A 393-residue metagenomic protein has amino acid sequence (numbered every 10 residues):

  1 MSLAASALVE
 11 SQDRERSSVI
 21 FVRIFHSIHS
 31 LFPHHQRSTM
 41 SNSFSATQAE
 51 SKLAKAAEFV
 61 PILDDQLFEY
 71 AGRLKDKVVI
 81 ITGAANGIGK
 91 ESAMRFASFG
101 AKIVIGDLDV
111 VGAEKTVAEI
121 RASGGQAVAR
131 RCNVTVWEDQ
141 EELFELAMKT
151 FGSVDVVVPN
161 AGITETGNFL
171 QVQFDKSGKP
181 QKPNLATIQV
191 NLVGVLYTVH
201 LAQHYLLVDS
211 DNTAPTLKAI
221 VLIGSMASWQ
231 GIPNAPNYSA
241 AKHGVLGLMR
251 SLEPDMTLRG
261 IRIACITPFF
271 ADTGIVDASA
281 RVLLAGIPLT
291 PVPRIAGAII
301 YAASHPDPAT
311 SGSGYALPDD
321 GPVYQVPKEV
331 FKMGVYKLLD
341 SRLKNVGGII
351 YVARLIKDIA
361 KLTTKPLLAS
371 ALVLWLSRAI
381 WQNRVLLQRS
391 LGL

Functional and structural regions predicted by a protein language model:
S2-V9, D13, S17-D76, P327-L393: Non-catalytic terminal and boundary segments that flank Rossmann-like NAD(P)-dependent oxidoreductase
A57-E58, C265, R281-D358: C-terminal helical subdomain
L67-V104: Canonical Rossmann dinucleotide-binding motif of NAD(H)/NADP(H)-dependent dehydrogenases/reductases, specifically
L108-E114, R131-L143: The beta1-alpha1 cofactor-binding region of Rossmann-like NAD(H)/NADP(H)-dependent oxidoreductases
K149, T164-L185, S210-T216, N234-N237: Conserved mid-core segment of classical short-chain dehydrogenase/reductases
V199, A241: Active-site helix of classical SDR
S225: Residue(s) in the substrate-gating loop at a strand-loop-helix junction that position the organic substrate next
